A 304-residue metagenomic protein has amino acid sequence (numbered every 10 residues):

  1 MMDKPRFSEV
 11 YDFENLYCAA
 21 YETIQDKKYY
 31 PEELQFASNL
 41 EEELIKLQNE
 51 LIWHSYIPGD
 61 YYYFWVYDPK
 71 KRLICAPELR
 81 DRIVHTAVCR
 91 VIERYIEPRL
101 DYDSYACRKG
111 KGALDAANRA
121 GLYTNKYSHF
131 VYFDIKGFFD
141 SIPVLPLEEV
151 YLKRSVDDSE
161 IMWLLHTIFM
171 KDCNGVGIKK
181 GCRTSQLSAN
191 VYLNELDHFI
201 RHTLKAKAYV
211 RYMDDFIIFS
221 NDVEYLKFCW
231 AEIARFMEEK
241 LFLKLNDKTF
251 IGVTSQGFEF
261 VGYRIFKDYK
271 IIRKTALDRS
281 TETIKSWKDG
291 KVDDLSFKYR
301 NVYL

Functional and structural regions predicted by a protein language model:
M1, C18, R94, P98-Y102: Charged boundary/loop elements
M1-I45: Non-catalytic, polymerase-adjacent accessory regions of viral genome-replication enzymes
Y21-K28, W65-Y67, K171, Y212 (+1 more regions): Short acidic (Asp/Glu) and glycine-rich catalytic loops that position anionic groups and cofactors
D26-L34, G59-I83, R99-K111, I168-V191: Short, conserved non-catalytic motifs in the polymerase core
E43, E50-L51, P58, Y102-D103 (+4 more regions): Conserved polymerase palm-domain catalytic core
P77, T86, K171, K227-F228 (+1 more regions): Right-hand nucleic-acid polymerase module
T86, R90, R94, N190-E195: Short, residue-level hotspots on alpha-helical faces of the histone-fold and other alpha-helical interaction modules
A234-F242: A common structural junction motif
